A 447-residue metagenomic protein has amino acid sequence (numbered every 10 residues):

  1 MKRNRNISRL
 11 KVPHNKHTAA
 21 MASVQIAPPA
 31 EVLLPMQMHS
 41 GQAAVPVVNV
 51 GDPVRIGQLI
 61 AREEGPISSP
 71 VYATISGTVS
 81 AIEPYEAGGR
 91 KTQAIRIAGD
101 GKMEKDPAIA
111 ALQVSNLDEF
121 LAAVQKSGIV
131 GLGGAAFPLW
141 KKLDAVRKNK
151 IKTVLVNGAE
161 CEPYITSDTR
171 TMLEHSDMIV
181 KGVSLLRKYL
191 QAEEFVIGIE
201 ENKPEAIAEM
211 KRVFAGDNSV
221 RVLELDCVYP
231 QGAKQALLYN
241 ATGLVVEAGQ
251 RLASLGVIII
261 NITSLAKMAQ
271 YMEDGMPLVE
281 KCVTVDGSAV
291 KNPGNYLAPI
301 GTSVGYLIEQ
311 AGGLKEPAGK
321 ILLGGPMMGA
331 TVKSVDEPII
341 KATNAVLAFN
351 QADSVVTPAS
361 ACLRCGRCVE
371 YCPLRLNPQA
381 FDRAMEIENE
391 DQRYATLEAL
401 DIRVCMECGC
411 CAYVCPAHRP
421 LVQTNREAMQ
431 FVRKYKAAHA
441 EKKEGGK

Functional and structural regions predicted by a protein language model:
M1-V47, R96: N-terminal, Lys/Arg-enriched amphipathic/low-complexity engagement segments that precede the first folded domain
N49-R62, A81: Short, well-structured beta-strand-loop connectors
G77-V79: Conserved hydrophobic positions within beta-strands
A81, E86-F137, D144-K148, P204: Acidic low-complexity segments
G131, V154-D168, A289: Gly-rich Lys/Arg/Thr-decorated short loops/hinges at beta-loop-alpha junctions or inter-strand turns that position
L173-Y189: Histidine-anchored nucleotide/phosphate-binding helix
A192-V304, Q310-P317, G325: Hydrophobic alpha-helical positions that pack around
T343-A359, V369, P373-K447: Ferredoxin-type iron-sulfur electron-transfer modules in oxidoreductases and energy-metabolism complexes
